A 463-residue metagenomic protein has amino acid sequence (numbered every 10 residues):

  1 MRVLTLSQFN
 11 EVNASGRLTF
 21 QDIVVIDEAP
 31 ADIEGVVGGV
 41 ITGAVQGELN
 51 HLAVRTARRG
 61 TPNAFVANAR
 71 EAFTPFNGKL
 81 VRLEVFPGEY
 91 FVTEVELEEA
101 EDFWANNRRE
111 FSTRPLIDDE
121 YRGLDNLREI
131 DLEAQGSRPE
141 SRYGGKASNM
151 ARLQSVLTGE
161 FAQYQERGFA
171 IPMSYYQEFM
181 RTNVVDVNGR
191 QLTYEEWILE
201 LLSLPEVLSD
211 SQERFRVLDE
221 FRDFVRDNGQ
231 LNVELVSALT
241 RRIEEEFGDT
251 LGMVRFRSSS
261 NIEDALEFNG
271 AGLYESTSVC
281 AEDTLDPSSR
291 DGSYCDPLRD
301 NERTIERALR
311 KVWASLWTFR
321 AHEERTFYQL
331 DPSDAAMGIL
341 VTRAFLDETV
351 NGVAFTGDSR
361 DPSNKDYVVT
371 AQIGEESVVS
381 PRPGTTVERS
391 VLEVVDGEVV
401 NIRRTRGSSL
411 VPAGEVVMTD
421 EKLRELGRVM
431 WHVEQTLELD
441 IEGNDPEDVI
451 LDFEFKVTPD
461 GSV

Functional and structural regions predicted by a protein language model:
R2-A69, L273: Extracellular/luminal Protease-associated
R2-F9, G16-V25, A67-L340, T349 (+3 more regions): N-terminal beta-alpha lobe that positions the nucleotide/phosphoryl donor in ATP/NTP-coupled carboxylate activation
Q21-V24, G38-I41, T61-A64, M253-R255 (+3 more regions): Structural motif
P30, A44, S258-S260, A281 (+4 more regions): Short, flexible loop/turn elements at secondary-structure junctions
V54-G60, S155-L157, T356-D361: Alpha-helix C-terminal capping segments
V85-E89, A281-E282, G357-N364, V394-D396 (+1 more regions): Short acidic-glycine loop/turn motifs at beta-strand connectors
E348-S363, T370-A371: Segments forming glycine/polar-rich beta-alpha architectures that bind adenosine-containing cofactors
D366-P459: Conserved catalytic alpha/beta cores of large enzymes that bind or transform nucleotide phosphates and polynucleotides
